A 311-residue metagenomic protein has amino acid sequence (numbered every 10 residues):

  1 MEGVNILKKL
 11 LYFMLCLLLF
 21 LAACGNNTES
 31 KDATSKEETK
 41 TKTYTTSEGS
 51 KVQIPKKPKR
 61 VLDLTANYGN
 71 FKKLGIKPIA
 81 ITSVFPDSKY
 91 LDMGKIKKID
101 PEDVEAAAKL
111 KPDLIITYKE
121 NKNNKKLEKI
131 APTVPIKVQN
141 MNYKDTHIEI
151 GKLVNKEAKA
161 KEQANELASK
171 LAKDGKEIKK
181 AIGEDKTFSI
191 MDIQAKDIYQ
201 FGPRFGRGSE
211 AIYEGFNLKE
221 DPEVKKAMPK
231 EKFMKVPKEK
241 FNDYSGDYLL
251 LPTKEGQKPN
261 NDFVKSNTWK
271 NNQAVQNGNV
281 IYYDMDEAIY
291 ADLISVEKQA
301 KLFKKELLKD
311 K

Functional and structural regions predicted by a protein language model:
E2-V4, L10, C24-D63, K159-M191 (+4 more regions): Bacterial Sec-exported substrate-binding components of ABC uptake systems
T46-E48, I96-V104, M228-K238: Short helix-initiation/N-cap motifs at beta->coil->alpha
L62-K109, I115: A short, structured surface patch at a secondary-structure boundary
V84-D87, Y199-K232: Alpha-helical, coiled-coil/dimerization segments enriched in small aliphatic residues
V104, K111-T117, P132, F241 (+1 more regions): Proline-aspartate-enriched helix->loop->beta-strand connector
K125-K161, G183, N261-D284: Charged, glycine-enriched surface loops/patches that mediate electrostatic binding to polyanionic ligands
S245-K311: Structured C-terminal subdomain patch of bacterial secreted/periplasmic proteins
